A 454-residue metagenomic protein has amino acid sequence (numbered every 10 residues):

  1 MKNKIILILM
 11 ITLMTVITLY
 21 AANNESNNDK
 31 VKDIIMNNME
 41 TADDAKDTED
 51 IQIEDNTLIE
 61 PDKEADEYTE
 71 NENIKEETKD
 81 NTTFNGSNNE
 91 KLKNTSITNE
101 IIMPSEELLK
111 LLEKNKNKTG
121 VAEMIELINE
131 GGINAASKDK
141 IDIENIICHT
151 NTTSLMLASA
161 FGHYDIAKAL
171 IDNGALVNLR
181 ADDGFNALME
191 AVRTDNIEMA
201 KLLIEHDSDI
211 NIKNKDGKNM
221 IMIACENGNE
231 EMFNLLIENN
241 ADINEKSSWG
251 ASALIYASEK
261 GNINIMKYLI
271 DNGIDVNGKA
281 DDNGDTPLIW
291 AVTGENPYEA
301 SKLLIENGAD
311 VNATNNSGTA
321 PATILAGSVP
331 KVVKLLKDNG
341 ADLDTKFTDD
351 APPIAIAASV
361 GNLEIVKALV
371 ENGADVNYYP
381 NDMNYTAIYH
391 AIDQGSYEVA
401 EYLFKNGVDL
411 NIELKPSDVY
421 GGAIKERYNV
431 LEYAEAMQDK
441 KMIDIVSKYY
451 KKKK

Functional and structural regions predicted by a protein language model:
M1-N24: Classical Sec-dependent N-terminal signal peptides that target proteins to the secretory pathway
V31-M39, D55-T57, P61, E70-N71 (+3 more regions): Intrinsically disordered, low-complexity regulatory segments in ankyrin-centric signaling systems
N99-E107, N239, N307, N339 (+3 more regions): Ankyrin-repeat-protein effector appendages
K114-K118, L157-H163, E190-N196, I223-N229 (+7 more regions): Ankyrin repeat A-helix N-terminal signature
G120-I128, H163-I171, N196-I204, N229-I237 (+6 more regions): Ankyrin repeat structural motif
I133-A135, I143-E144, V177, I210 (+6 more regions): Ankyrin-repeat inter-repeat connecting loop/turn
S137, I147-C148, A181, N214 (+7 more regions): Ankyrin repeat boundary/linker residues
N151, G184, G217, G250 (+6 more regions): Start-of-repeat signature of ankyrin repeats
